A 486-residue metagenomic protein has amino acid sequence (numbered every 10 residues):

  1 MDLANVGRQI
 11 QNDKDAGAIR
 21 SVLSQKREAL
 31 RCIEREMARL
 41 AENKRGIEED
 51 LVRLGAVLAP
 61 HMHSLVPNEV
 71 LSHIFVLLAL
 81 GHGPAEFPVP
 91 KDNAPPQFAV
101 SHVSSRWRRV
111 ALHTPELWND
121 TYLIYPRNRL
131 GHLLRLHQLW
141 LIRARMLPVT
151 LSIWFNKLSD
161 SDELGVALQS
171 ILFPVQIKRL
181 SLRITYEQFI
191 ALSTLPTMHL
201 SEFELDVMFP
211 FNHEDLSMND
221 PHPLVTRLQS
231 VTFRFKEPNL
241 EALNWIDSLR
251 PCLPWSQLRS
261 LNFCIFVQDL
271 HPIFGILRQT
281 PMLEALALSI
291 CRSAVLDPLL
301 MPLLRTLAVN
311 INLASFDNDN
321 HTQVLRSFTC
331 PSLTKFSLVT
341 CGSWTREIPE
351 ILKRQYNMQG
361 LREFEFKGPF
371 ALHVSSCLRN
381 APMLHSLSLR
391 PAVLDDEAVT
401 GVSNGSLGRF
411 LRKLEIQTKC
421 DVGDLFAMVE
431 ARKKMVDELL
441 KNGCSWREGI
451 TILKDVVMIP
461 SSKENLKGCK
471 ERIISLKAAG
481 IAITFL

Functional and structural regions predicted by a protein language model:
M1-L486: Leucine-rich repeat
